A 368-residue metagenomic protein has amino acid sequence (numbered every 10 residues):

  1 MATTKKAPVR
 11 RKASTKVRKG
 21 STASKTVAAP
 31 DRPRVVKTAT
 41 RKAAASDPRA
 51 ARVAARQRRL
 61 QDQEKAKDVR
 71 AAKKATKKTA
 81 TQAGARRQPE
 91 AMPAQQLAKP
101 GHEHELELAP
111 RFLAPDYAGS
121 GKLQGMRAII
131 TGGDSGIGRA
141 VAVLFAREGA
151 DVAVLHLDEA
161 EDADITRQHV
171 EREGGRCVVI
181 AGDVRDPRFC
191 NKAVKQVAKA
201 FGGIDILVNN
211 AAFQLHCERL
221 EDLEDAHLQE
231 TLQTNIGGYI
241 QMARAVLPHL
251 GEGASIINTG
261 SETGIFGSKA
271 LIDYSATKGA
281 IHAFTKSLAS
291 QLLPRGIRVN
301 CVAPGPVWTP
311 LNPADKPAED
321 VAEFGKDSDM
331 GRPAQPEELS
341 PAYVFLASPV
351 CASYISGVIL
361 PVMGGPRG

Functional and structural regions predicted by a protein language model:
A85-A91, D186, N191, A212-Q229 (+3 more regions): Conserved mid-core segment of classical short-chain dehydrogenase/reductases
L106, F266, M330, C351 (+1 more regions): Short C-terminal tail/terminal secondary-structure segment of NAD(P)H-dependent dehydrogenase/reductase domains
A150-I165: Conserved glycine-rich Rossmann-like NAD(P)H-binding loop of the short-chain dehydrogenase/reductase
E221-I240, I257, I281, M330 (+1 more regions): Catalytic Tyr-X3-Lys loop
I240, H249, I297, P333-V362: C-terminal substrate-recognition "lid" of short-chain dehydrogenase/reductases
A243, T277, T285: Active-site helix of classical SDR
P248-H249, S290-P294: Alpha-helical segment proximal to the catalytic Tyr-Lys
S261: Residue(s) in the substrate-gating loop at a strand-loop-helix junction that position the organic substrate next
